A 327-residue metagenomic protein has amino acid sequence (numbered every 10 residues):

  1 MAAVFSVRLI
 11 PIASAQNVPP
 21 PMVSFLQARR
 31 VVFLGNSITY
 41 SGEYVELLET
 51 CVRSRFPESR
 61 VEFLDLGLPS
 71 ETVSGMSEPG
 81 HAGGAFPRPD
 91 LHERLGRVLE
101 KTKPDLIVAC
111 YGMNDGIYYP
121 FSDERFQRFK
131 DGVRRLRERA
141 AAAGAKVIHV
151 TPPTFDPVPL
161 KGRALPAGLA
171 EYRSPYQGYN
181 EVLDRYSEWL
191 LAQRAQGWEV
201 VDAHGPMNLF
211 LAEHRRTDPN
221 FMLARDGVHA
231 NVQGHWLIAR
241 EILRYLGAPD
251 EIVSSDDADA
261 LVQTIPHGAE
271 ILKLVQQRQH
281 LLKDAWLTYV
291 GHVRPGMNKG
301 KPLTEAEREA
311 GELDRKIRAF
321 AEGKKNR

Functional and structural regions predicted by a protein language model:
M1-R8: Bacterial N-terminal signal peptides
A15, S24-Q27, E43, P57 (+3 more regions): Conserved catalytic region of serine esterases and O-acyltransferases that act on ester linkages in lipids
A15-P69, S77, A85, L95-K103 (+2 more regions): Serine-esterase "nucleophile elbow" of acetyl-processing enzymes
L34, V45-E46, G75-Q127, L281-M297 (+2 more regions): Oxyanion-hole/transition-state-stabilizing segment in secreted/luminal serine hydrolases and related acyltransferases
S37-Y40, L68-S74, L106, G112-Y118 (+4 more regions): Solvent-exposed loop/turn segments at secondary-structure junctions within structured extracellular/periplasmic domains
Y44, L48, L91, L95 (+8 more regions): Stable alpha-helical elements in mature extracytoplasmic
R128, P157-A203: Substrate-gating cap/lid alpha-helix
E138-K146, W198: A short helix->loop->beta-strand "cap" motif at the edges of active sites that frequently abuts
